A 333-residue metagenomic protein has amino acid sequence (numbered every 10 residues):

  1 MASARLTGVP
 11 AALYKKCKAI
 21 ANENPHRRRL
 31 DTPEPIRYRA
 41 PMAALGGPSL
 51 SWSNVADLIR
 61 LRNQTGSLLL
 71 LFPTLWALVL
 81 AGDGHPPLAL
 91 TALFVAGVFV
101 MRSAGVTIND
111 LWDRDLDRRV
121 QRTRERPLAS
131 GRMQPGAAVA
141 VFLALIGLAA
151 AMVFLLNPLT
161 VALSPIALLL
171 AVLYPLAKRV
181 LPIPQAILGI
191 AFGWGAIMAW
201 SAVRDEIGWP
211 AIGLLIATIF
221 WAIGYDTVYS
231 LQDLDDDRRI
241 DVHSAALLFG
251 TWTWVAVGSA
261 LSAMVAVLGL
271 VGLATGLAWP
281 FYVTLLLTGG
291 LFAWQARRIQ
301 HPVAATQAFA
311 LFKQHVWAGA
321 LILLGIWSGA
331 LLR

Functional and structural regions predicted by a protein language model:
Y14, H26, D31, R37-Y38: Short, positively charged and aromatic/hydrophobic N-terminal segments
P41-V55, V106, D110-M133, T227-G250 (+1 more regions): Cytosolic, membrane-interface loops and tails of multi-pass inner-membrane proteins
A56-D57, R126-G213, L270, W294-Q300 (+1 more regions): Intramembrane alpha-helical segments
L69-W76, L188-S201, L248, F312-G325: Small-residue-rich segments of transmembrane alpha-helices in multi-pass membrane proteins, especially helix faces
L70-L71, L93-A96, R114-S164, R239-W279 (+3 more regions): Multi-pass membrane catalytic core of lipid/isoprenoid biosynthesis enzymes
T74-W112, R122, I146-F154, V161-V172 (+1 more regions): Membrane-embedded alpha-helical segments that form the functional core of polytopic membrane enzymes, especially those
L270-R333: Extended hydrophobic alpha-helices typical of membrane-associated regions
